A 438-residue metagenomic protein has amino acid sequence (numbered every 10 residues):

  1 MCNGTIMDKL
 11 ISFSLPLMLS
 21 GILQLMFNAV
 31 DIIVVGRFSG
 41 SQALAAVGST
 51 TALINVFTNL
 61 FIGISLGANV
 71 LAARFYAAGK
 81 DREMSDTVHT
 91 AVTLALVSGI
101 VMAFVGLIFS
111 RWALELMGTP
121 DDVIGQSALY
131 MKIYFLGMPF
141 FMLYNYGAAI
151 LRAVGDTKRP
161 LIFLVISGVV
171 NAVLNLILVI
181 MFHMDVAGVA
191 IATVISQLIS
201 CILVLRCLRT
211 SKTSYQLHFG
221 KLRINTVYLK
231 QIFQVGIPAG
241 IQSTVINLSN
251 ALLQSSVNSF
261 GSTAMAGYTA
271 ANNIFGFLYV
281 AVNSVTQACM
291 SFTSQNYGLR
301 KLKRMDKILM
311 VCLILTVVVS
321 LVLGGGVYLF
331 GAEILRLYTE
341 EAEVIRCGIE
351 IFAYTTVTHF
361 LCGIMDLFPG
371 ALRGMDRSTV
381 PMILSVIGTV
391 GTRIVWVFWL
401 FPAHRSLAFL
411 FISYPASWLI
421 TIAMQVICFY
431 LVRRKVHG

Functional and structural regions predicted by a protein language model:
M1-S14, A72-G137, M181-I237, T293-T358 (+1 more regions): Short alpha-helical transmembrane segments in multi-pass integral membrane proteins
N3, M7-M26, V30, L53-L60 (+8 more regions): Residue-level signal for short hydrophobic patches within transmembrane helices of multi-pass membrane transporters
S12-D31, I133, S167, S196-S200 (+3 more regions): Transmembrane helical elements of multi-pass membrane transporters/channels
M26-A45, L114-D121, I177-M184, T244-F277 (+3 more regions): Helix-terminus/linker motif at the lipid-water interface of multi-pass membrane proteins
S39-A52, A128-M131, A190, S262-F277 (+2 more regions): Small-residue hotspots at the loop-to-helix junctions and early N-terminal turns of transmembrane alpha-helices
L44-F104, F141-P160, G267-G325, L329-G331 (+2 more regions): Small-residue-rich hydrophobic transmembrane alpha-helices
V56-N59, N171-L176, C201-L205, F277-V280 (+3 more regions): Hydrophobic transmembrane alpha-helices of multi-pass small-molecule transporters
S65, Y134-R152, P160-N171, V189-V204 (+4 more regions): Short runs within selected transmembrane alpha-helices of multi-pass transporters and secretion channels
